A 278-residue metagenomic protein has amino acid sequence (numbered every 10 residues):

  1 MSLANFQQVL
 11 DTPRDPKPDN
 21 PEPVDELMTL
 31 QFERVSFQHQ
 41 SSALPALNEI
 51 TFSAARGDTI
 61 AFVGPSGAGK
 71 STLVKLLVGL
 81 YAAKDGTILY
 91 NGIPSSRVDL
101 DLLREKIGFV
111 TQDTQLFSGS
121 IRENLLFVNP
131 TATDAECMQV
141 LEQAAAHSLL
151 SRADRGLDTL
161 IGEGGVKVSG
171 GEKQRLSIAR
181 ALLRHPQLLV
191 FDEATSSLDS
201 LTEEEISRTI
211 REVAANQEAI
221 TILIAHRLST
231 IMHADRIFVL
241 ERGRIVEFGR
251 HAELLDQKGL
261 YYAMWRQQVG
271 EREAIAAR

Functional and structural regions predicted by a protein language model:
M1-V9: Cytosolic ends of transmembrane helices, especially the final helix of ABC transmembrane type-1 domains
T12, P16-P18, P23-R278: ABC-type nucleotide-binding domain
